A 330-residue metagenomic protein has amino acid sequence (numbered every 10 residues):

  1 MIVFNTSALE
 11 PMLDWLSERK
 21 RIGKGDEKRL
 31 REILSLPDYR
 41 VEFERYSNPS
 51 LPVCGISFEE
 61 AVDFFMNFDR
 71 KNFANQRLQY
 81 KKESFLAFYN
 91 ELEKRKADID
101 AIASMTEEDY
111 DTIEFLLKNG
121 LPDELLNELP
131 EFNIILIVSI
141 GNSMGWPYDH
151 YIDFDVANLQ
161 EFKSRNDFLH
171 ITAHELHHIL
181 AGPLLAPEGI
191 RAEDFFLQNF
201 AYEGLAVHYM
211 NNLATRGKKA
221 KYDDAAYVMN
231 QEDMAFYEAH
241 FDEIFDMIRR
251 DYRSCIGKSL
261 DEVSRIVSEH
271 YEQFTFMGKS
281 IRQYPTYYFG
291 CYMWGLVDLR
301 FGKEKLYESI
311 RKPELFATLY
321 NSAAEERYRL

Functional and structural regions predicted by a protein language model:
M1-D111, L136: Non-catalytic architectural context of zinc metalloproteases
I2-V41, L184-R250, E325-L330: Post-HExxH zinc-binding segment in Zn-dependent metallohydrolases
T6, F65, F73-A74, K82-L86 (+5 more regions): Non-catalytic terminal regions of proteins
Y89-D149, E161-N166: Auxiliary, metal-adjacent structural segments of Zn-dependent hydrolase domains
P122-I134, A220-D224, K305-K312: Surface-exposed patches in mature extracellular/periplasmic domains of secreted proteins
P147, D155-A157, H170-I171, P183-L185 (+1 more regions): Extended, well-ordered protein cores
N166-P187, E203-V207: Active-site recognition of the HExxH zinc-binding catalytic motif
M229, D233-L330: Pan-zinc metallopeptidase signature
